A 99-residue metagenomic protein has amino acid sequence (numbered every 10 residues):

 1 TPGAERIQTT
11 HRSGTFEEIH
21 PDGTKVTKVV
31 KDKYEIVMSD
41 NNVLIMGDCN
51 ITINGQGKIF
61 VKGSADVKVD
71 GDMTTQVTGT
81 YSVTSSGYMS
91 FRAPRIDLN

Functional and structural regions predicted by a protein language model:
T1-Q76, Y81-V83: Structural signature for extended repeat/solenoid scaffolds and their inter-repeat hinge/linker regions, spanning
T74, G79-N99: Extracellular "spike/adhesin" assembly and maturation modules and analogous cytosolic coiled-coil scaffolds
